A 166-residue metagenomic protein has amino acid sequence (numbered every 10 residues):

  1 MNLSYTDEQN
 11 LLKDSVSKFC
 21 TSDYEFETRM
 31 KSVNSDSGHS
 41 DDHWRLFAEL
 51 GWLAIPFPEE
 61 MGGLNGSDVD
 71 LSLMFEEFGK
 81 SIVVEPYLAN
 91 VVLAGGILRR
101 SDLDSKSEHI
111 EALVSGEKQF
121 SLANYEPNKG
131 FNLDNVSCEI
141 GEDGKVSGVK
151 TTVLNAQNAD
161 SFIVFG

Functional and structural regions predicted by a protein language model:
M1-L88, E108, A112: Amphipathic, small/basic residue-rich leader segments at the start of a protein or domain
G66-S67, N132-D134, N155-A159: Short glycine/proline-enriched turns and hinge-like loops at secondary-structure junctions
S72-F75, G95-L98, I163: Conserved protein kinase catalytic domain
V83-D104: N-terminal glycine-rich flavin-associated loop
L98-D102, G141, V164-G166: Short beta-strand-to-turn element immediately C-terminal to the catalytic PLP-Schiff-base lysine in fold type I
G116-P127: A short, Trp-centered hydrophobic/proline-enriched beta-strand micro-motif
N132-S147: Cytochrome P450 C-terminal beta-domain/meander region
S147-G166: A short core secondary-structure module
